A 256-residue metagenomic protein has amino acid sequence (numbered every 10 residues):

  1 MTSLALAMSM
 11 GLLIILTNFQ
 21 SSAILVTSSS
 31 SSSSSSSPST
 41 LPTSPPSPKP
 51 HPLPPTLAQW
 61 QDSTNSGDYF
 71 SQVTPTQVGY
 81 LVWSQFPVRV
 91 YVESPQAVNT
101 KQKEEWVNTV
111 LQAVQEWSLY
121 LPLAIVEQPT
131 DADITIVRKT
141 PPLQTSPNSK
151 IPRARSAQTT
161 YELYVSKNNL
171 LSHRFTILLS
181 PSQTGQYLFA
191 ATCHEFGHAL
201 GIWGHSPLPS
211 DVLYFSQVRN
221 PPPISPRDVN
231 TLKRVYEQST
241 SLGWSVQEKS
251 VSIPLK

Functional and structural regions predicted by a protein language model:
M1-K101, S166-K167, S241, I253-K256: Disordered inhibitory propeptide/activation segment of secreted metzincin zinc metalloprotease zymogens, centered on
M1-T27, S156-Y187, W203-K256: Metalloprotease/metallohydrolase-associated module, dominated by Zn2+-dependent proteases
S47-P52, T64, T100-Q112, S182-A191 (+3 more regions): Soluble non-cytosolic domains of exported or imported proteins
Q61-T64, V73-Y80, F86-V92, P142-V165 (+1 more regions): Short, Lys/Arg-enriched charge-dense amphipathic segments
V90, W117, H194-G197, L213 (+1 more regions): Divalent metal-coordination and catalytic microenvironments
E93-P95, K139, S182, S216: Generic beta-structure capping elements
E104-S206: Metzincin-family zinc-dependent endopeptidase catalytic domain
